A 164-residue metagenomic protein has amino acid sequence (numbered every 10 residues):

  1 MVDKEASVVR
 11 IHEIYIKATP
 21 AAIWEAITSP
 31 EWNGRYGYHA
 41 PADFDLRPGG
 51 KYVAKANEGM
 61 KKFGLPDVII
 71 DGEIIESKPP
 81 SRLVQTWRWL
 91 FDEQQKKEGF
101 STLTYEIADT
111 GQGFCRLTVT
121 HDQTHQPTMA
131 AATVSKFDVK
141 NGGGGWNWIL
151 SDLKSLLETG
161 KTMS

Functional and structural regions predicted by a protein language model:
M1-D43, R47-P48: Hydrophobic ligand-binding cavity/cleft-lining segments
E13-K17, D45, V53, E73 (+1 more regions): Generic structural detector for well-ordered beta-strands
I23-W24, N33, Y52, I74 (+4 more regions): Hydrophobic pocket/interface hotspot
R35, F63-F114: Hydrophobic-ligand binding "helix-grip"
A40-K55, F63-P66: A solvent-exposed, acidic/Ser-Thr-rich amphipathic alpha-helical stretch
V53-G59, T86-L90, T120-T124: Generic short beta-strand segments
E93-G143: Beta-strand/loop substructures that line and gate deep hydrophobic ligand-binding cavities in soluble
K154-S164: Short, highly charged C-terminal tails/helix-capping segments
